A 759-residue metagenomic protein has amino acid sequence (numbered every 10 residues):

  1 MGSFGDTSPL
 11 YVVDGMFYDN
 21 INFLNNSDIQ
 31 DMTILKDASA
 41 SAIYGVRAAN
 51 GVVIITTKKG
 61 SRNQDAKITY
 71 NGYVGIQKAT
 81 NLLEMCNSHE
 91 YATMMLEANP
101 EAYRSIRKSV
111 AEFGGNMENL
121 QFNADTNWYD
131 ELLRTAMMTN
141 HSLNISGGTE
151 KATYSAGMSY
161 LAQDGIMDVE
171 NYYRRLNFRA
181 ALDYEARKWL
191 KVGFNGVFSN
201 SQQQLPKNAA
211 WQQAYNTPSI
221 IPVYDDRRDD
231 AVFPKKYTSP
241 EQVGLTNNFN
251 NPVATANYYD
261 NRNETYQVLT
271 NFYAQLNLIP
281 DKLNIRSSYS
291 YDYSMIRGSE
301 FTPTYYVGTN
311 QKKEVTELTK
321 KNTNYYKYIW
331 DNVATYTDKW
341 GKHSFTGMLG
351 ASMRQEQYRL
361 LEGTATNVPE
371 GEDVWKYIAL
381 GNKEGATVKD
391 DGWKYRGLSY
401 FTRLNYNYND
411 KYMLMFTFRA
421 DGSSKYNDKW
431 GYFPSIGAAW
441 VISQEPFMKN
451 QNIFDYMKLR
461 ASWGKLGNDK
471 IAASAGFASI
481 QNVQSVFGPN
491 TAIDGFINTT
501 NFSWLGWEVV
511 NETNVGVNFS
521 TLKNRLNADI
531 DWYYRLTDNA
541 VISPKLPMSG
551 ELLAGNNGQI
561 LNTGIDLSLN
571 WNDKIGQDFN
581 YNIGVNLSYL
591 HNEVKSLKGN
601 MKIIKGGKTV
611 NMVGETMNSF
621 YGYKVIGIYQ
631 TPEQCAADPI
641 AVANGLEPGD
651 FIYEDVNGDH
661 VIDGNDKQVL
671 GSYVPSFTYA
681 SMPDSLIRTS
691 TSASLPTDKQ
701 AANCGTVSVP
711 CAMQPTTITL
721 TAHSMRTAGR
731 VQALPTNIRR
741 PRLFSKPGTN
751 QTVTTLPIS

Functional and structural regions predicted by a protein language model:
S3-F4, Y18-N20, A38-I43, G60-N63 (+8 more regions): Short beta-strands and strand-coil junctions in structured, solvent-facing domains, enriched
S3-G5, P9, G51, K59-E170 (+5 more regions): Residues embedded in well-ordered regular secondary structure
S8, A136-T139, A181-L190, N195-N200 (+5 more regions): Extracellular/periplasmic, surface-exposed regions of secreted and cell-surface proteins
P9, D14-A42: Short acidic/polar hinge/loop motifs at secondary-structure boundaries that mediate gating or recognition
G15, M32-T33, V53-I55, L567: Non-catalytic regulatory/gating segments with a bias toward low-complexity or hydrophobic composition
T69-N119, E362, G555-G558, N572-Y673 (+3 more regions): Conserved small-residue
E118, V253, N382, K699-S759: Extracytoplasmic gating/loop element in the C-terminal half of outer-membrane beta-barrel translocons and assembly
N144, N582, S672-Q700, R726 (+2 more regions): Conserved C-terminal beta-signal and adjacent last beta-strands/turns of outer-membrane beta-barrel proteins
